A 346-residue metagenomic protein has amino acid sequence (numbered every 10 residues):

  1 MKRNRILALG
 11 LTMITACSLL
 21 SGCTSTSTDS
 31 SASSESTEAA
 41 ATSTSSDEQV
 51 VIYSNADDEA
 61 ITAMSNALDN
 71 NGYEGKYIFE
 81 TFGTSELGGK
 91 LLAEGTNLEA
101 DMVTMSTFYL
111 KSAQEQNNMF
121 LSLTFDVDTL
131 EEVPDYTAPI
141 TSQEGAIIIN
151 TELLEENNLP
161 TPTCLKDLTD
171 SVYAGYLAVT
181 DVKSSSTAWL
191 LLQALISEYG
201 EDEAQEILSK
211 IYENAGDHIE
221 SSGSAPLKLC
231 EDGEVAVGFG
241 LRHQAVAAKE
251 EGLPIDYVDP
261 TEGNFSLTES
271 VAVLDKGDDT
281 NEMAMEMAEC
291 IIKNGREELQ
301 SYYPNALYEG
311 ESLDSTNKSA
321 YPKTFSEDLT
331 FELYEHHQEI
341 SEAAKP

Functional and structural regions predicted by a protein language model:
L19-A39: Bacterial lipoprotein signal-peptidase II cleavage site
D47-I78, K249: Short, polar/charged alpha-helical segment
V51-T62, F82-S85, E99-E231: Extracytoplasmic ligand-binding site segments that recognize negatively charged/polar headgroups
T107-Q114, E231, A236-P254: A ligand-binding cleft/hinge motif common to bilobed small-molecule-binding domains
L130, I207-Y212, I219-E220, E251-D275: Periplasmic-binding protein-like
I148-L153, T268-T280, L299-Y302: A bilobed periplasmic-binding-protein/Venus flytrap-type ligand-binding module shared by bacterial periplasmic
V172, Y176-K183, C290-S312: Periplasmic-binding protein-like
L313-P346: Extracellular/periplasmic bilobal clamshell ligand-binding domains
